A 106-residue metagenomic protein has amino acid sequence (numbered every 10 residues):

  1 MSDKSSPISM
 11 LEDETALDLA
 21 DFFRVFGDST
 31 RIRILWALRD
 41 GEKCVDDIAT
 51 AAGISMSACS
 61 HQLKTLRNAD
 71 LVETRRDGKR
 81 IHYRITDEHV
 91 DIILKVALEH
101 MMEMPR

Functional and structural regions predicted by a protein language model:
M1-D18, D87-R106: Amphipathic alpha-helical dimerization/coiled-coil segments that flank or bridge DNA-binding/regulatory modules
K4, S57-C59: Serine/proline-rich low-complexity intrinsically disordered segments, especially terminal tails, linkers
D13-S57, D70, I81-E88: N-terminal helix-turn-helix DNA-binding core of bacterial DNA-binding proteins
E42-K43, R67, L98-M101: Residue-level detector of secondary-structure transition/capping positions
Q62: Residues within the DNA-recognition helix of helix-turn-helix
T65, D70-L71: Short hinge/loop at the helix->beta-strand junction immediately C-terminal to the helix-turn-helix recognition helix
T74: Residue immediately N-terminal to the catalytic "proton-acceptor" Asp in the protein kinase catalytic loop
